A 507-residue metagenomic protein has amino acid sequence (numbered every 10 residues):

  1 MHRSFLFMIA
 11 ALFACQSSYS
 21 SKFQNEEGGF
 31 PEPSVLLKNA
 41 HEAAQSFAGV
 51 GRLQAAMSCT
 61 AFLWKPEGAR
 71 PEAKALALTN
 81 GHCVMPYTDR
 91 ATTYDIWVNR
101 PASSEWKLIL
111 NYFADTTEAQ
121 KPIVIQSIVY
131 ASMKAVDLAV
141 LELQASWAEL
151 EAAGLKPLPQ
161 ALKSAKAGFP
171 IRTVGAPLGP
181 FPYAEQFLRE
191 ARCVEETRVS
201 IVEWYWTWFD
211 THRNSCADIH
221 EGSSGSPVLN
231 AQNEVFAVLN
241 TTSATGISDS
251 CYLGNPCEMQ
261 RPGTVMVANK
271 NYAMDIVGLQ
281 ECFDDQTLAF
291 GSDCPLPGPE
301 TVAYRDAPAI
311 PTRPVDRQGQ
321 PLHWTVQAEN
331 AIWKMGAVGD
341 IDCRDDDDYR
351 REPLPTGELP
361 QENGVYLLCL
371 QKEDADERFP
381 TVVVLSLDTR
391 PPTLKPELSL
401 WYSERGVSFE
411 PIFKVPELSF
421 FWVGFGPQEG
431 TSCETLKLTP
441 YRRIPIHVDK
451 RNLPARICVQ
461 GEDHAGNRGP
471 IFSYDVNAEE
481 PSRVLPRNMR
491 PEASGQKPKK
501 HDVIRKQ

Functional and structural regions predicted by a protein language model:
M1-S4: Positively charged n-region of N-terminal signal peptides that target proteins for export
F7-A14: Bacterial N-terminal signal peptides
C15-A73, Y94, E281, D285-P297: Protease-domain processing segments flanking chymotrypsin-fold serine proteases, especially trypsin-like
N25-E27, Q45-M57, P66, P71-K74 (+2 more regions): Serine endopeptidase catalytic core focused on the charge-relay Asp
W64, F236-A237, G469: Generic structural signal for well-ordered beta-strand positions
G81, R100, F209-D210, D218-H220 (+1 more regions): C-terminal subregion of chymotrypsin/trypsin-like serine protease catalytic domains
T287-Q507: Low-complexity, disordered linker/stalk regions enriched in Pro/Thr/Ser/Gly
